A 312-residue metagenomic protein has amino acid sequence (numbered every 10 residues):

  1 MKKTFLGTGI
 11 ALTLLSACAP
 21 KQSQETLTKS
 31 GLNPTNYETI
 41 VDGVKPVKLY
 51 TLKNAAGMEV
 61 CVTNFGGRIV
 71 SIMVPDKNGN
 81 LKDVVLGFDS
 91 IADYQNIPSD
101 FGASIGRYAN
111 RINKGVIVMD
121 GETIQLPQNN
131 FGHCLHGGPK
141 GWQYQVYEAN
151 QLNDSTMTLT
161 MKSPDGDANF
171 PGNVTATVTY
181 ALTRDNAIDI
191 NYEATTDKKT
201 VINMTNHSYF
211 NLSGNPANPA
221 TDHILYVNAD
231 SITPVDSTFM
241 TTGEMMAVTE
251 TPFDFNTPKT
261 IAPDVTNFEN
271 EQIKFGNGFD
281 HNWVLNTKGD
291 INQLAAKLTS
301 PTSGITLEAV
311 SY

Functional and structural regions predicted by a protein language model:
M1-K29: Bacterial Sec-dependent N-terminal signal peptides
A19-M58, N64-Y312: An exposed, glycine/acidic-rich loop-and-rim segment of catalytic or binding clefts
